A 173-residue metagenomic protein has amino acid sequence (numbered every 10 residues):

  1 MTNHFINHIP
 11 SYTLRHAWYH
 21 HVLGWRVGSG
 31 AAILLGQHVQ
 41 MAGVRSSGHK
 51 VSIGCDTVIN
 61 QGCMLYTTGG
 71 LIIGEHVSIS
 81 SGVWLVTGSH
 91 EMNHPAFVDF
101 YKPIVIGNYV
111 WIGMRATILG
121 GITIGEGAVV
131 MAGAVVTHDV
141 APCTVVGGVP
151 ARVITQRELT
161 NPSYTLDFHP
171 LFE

Functional and structural regions predicted by a protein language model:
M1-G30: A transmembrane-helix-recognition feature enriched in membrane-embedded lipid enzymes and envelope glyco-/phospholipid
I9, V22, G48, T68 (+1 more regions): Residues at secondary-structure transition points
Y19-G24, R45-S47, E75-S81, P95: Short, functional N-terminal and low-complexity linear motifs
S29, L34-L35, Q40-M41, H49 (+15 more regions): Left-handed beta-helix
Q40-V44, E91-F97: A short, acidic/glycine-rich surface segment
W84-L85, E91, R152, T160: Active-site/binding-pocket entry motifs
A96-G120, V149-E173: C-terminal segments of enzyme domains that contribute to small-molecule binding surfaces
